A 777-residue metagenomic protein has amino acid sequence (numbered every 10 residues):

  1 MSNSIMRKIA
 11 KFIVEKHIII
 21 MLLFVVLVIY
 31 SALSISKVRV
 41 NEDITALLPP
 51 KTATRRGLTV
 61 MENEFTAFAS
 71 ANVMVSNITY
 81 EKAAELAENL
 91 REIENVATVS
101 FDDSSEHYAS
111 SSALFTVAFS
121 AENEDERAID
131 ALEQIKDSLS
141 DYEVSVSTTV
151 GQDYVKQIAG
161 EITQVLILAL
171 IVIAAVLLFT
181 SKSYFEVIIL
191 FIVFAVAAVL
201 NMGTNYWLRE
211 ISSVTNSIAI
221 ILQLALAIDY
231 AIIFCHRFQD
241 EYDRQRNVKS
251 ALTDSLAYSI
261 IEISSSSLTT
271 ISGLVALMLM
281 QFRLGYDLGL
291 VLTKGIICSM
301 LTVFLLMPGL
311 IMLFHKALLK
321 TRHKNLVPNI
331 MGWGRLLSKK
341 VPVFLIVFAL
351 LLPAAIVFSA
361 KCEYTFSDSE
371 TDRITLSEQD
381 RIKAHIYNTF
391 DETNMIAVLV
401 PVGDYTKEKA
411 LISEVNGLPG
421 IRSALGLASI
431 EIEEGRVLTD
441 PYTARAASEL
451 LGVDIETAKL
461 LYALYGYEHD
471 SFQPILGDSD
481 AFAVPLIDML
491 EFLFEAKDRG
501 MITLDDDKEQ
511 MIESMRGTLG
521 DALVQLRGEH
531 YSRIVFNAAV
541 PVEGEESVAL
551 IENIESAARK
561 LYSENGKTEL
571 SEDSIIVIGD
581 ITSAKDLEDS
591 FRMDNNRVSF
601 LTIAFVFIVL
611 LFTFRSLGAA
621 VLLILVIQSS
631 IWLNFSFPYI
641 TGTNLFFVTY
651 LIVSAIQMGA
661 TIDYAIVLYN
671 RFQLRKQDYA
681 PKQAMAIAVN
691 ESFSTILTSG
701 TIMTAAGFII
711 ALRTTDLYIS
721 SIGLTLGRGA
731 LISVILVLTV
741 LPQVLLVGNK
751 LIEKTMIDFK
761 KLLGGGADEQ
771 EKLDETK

Functional and structural regions predicted by a protein language model:
M1-V40, V96, N123-D368, V542 (+2 more regions): Membrane-embedded transmembrane helical bundles of large multi-pass transporters/channels
S2, T54, T79-A83, A87 (+8 more regions): Generic alpha-helical secondary structure
S2-V26, S31-S36, K51, R56 (+8 more regions): Structural signature of multi-pass, alpha-helical inner-membrane proteins
I44-P49, A53, E64-N72, I78-E81 (+2 more regions): Juxtamembrane segments of multi-pass membrane proteins
K51-R56, N63-E64, S76-A118, D137 (+3 more regions): Extracytoplasmic
A69-N77, A87, D102-A159, N394-V402 (+4 more regions): A short beta-strand structural signal in non-transmembrane regions
P353, D404-E408, I432-E434, L519 (+3 more regions): Flexible loop/turn segments at secondary-structure boundaries
T389-T393, G417-P419, M515-R516, V524-H530 (+5 more regions): A structural signal for short secondary-structure junctions
